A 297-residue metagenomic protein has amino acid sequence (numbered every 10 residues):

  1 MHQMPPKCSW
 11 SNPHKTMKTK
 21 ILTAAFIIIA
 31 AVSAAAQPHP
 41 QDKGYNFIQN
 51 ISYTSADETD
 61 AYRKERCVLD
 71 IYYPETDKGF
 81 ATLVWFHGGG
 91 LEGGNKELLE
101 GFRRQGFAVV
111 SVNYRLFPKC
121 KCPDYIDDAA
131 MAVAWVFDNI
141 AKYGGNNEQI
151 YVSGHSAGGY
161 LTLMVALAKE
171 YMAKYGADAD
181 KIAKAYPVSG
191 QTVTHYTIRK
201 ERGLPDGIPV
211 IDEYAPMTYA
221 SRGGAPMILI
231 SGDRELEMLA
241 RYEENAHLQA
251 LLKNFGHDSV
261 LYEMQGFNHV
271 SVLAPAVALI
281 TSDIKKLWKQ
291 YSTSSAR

Functional and structural regions predicted by a protein language model:
Q37-D77: N-terminal cap/lid segment of alpha/beta-hydrolase-fold proteins
P40-Q41, P187-Y219: Mobile cap/lid helix-loop segments that gate and shape the active-site cleft of serine hydrolases
G79-G88: Short beta-strand element of the alpha/beta-hydrolase
N95-V112: Short amphipathic alpha-helix adjacent to the substrate-entry channel of hydrolases
C120-A141: Alpha/beta-hydrolase active-site loop
F137-K200: Primarily recognizes the serine-hydrolase "nucleophile elbow" in alpha/beta-hydrolase and SGNH/GDSL folds
L229-G232: Short beta-strand/loop motif that positions the catalytic acidic residue of the alpha/beta-hydrolase fold
A246, K253-R297: C-terminal catalytic histidine-bearing segment of alpha/beta-hydrolase fold enzymes
